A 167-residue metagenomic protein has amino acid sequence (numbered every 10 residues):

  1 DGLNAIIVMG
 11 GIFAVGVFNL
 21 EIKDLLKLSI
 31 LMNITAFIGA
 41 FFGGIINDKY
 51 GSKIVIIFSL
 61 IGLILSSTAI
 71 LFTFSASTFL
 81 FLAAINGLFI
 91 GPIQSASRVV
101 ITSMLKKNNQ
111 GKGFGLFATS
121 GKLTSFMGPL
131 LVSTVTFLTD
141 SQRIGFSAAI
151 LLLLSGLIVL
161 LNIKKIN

Functional and structural regions predicted by a protein language model:
V8-D24: Short amphipathic helix-loop junctions that connect adjacent transmembrane helices in Major Facilitator Superfamily/SLC
I22-K23, K107-F117: Loop-to-transmembrane helix entry/capping segments in MFS-fold secondary transporters and related SLC/MFSD carriers
I38-S52: Helix-to-loop junctions at the C-terminal end of transmembrane segments in multipass secondary transporters
I54-A69: Structural signature of the two symmetry-related core transmembrane helices
L71-A83: Helix-loop junctions at membrane interfaces in 12-TM secondary transporters
P92-K106: Intracellular juxtamembrane helix-capping segments at the cytosolic ends of symmetry-related transmembrane helices
T134-L153: A membrane-interface helix-boundary motif in multi-pass transporters
S147-N167: Multi-pass alpha-helical transporter architecture, strongest for 12-TM Major Facilitator/SLC carriers used
